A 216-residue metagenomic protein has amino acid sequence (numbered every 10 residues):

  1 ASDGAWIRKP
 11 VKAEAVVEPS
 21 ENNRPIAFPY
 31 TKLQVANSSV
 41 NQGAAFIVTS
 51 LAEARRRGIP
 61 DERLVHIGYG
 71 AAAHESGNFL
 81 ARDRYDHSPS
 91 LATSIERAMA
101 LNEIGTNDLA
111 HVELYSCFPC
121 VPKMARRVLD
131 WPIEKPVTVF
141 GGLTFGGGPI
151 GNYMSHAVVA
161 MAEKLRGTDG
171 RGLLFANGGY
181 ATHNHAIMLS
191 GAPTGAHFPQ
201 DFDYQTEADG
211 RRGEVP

Functional and structural regions predicted by a protein language model:
A1-A45: Polyampholytic, low-complexity intrinsically disordered segments
V17-A27, Q34, A71-E75, Y85-S90 (+2 more regions): Conserved catalytic cysteine-centered active-site region of acyl-thioester-dependent Claisen-condensing enzymes
I26-D86, G167, G179-P216: Condensing-enzyme catalytic core mediating Claisen C-C bond formation in acyl metabolism
S38, A98-S116, P149: Conserved catalytic-core segments centered on acid/base and nucleophilic motifs
A45-I47, L109-V112, V158: Buried hydrophobic positions in well-ordered alpha/beta secondary-structure cores of metabolic enzymes
S50, D86-E103, A157-M161: Short, well-ordered amphipathic alpha-helical segments that serve as non-catalytic structural scaffolds within diverse
P60-G70, T106-L114, E134-G141, T168-N177 (+1 more regions): Beta-strand segments within the central parallel beta-sheet cores of soluble alpha/beta enzyme folds
S116-I133, G148-Y153, A181-G191: Short glycine/threonine-rich loop-to-helix capping motif typified by GTGT followed within a few residues by an Asp-Pro
